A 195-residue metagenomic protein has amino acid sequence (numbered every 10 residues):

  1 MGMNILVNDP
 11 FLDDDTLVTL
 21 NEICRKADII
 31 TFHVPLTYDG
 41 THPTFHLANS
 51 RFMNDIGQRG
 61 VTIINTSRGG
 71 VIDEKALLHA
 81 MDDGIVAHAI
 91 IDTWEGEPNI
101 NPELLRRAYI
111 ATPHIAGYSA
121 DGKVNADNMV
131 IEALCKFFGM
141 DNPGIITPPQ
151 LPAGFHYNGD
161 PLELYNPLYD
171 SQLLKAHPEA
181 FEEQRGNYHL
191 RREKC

Functional and structural regions predicted by a protein language model:
M1-M3, T112, S119-K123: Conserved anion/nucleotide-ligand pocket segment
M3, V61, A87-H88, R107-Y109: A structural micro-motif
L6: Conserved beta-strand positions in the Rossmann-like core of class I SAM-dependent methyltransferases
F11-P102: Rossmann-like adenosine-cofactor binding region
H42-T44, D121-V124: Short, solvent-exposed loop/turn segments at secondary-structure boundaries
D92-E97, P113-A120: Active-site PLP-lysine loop of aminotransferase-like
E103-G117: Short FAD-binding loop at a beta-strand-to-alpha-helix junction that anchors the flavin cofactor in diverse
K123-C195: NAD(P)-dependent dehydrogenase/reductase Rossmann-like domain
